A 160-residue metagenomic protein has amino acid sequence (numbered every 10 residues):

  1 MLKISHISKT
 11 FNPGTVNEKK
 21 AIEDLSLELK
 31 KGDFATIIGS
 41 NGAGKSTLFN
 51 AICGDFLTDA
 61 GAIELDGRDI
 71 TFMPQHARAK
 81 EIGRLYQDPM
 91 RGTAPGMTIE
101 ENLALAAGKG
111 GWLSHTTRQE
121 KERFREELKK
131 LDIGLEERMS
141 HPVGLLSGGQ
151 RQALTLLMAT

Functional and structural regions predicted by a protein language model:
M1-I4, T10-D24, T36, F72-P74: A short, flexible loop at the N-terminus of ABC-type nucleotide-binding domains that lies
T15, L57, D69-G83, P95 (+2 more regions): ABC ATPase NBD coupling module
V16, K109-K130, E137-H141: Short coil-to-helix "N-cap" segments within the ABC nucleotide-binding domain's helical subdomain
I38-S40: The feature captures the beta-strand-to-loop junction immediately N-terminal to the Walker
C53: Helix-to-loop junction immediately C-terminal to a conserved catalytic motif
G61-D69, L128: Conserved ABC transporter NBD signature motif
G96-K109: Q-loop/switch helix immediately C-terminal to the Walker
L156: Hydrophobic anchor residue at the start of the ABC signature
